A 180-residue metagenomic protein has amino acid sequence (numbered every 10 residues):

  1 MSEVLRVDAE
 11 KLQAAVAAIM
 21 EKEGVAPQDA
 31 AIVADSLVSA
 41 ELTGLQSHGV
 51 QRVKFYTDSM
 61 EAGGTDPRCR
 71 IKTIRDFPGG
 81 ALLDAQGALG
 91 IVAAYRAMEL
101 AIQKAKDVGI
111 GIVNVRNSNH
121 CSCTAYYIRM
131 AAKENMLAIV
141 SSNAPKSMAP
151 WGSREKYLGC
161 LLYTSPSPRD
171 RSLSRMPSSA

Functional and structural regions predicted by a protein language model:
M1-E23: Generic N-terminal amphipathic, Lys/Arg-enriched alpha-helix
P27-V38: Short, well-structured alpha-helical segments
S47-H48: Intrinsic-disorder/low-complexity recognition with aromatic hotspots
Q51-A97: Active-site cofactor/substrate anionic-group-binding motifs, chiefly glycine- and Lys/Arg-rich phosphate-binding loops
L82-A149, S153-K156, L161: A generic, well-ordered mixed alpha/beta core segment in the N-terminal half of proteins
Y163-D170: Conserved small/polar residues in nucleotide/adenosyl-binding loops
M176-A180: Hydrophobic alpha-helical segments, chiefly the membrane-spanning helices and signal/signal-anchor peptides
